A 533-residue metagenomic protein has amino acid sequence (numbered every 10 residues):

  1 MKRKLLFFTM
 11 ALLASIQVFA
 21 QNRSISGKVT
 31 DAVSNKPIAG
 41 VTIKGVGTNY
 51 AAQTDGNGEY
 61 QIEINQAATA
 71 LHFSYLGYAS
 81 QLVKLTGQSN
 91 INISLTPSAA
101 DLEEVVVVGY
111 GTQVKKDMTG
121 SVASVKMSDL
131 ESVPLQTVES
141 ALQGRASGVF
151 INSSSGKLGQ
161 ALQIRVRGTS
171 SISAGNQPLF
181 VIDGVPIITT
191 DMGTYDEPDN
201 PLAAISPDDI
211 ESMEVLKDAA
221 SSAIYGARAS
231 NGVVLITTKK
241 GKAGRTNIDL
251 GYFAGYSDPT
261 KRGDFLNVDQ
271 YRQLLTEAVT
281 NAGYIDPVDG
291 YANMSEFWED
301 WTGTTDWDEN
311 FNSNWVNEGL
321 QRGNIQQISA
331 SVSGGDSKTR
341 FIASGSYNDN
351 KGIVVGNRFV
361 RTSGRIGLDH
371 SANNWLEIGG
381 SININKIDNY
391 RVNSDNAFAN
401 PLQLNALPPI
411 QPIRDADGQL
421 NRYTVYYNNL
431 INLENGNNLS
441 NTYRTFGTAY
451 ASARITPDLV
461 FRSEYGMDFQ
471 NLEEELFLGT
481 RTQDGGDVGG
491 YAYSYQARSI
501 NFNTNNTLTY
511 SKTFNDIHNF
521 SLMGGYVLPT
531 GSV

Functional and structural regions predicted by a protein language model:
M1-T9, S15-R365, H370, E377-N383 (+1 more regions): Short, small/polar-rich motifs associated with maturation and membrane association, primarily at protein termini
D101, A174-Q177, I182, K242-F311 (+3 more regions): Surface-exposed loop/interface segments of Gram-negative outer-membrane beta-barrel transport/assembly proteins
A453: Extracellular and analogous surface-interaction loops
D458: Active-site and adjacent substrate-binding regions of carbohydrate-active enzymes
